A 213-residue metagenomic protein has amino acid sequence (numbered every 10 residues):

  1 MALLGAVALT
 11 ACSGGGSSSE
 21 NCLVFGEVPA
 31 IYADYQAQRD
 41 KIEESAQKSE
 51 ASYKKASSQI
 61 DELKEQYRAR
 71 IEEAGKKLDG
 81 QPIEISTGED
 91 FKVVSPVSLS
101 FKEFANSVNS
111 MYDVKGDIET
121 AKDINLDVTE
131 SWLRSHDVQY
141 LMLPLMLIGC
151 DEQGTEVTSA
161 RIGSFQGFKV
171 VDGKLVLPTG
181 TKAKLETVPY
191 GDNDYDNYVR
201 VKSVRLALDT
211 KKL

Functional and structural regions predicted by a protein language model:
M1-G5: Sec-dependent N-terminal signal peptides
A8-A11: C-terminal motif of bacterial Sec signal peptides marking the signal peptidase cleavage site
S13-G15: Bacterial signal peptide processing site
V24-Y67, A74, L78: Amphipathic alpha-helical coiled-coil/heptad-repeat segments
Q59-E119: Transition segment at domain starts
M111-K115, D123, K182-K184: Intrinsic-disorder/low-complexity, polar/charged segments enriched in Ser/Thr/Lys/Arg/Asp/Glu/Gln
I118-H136: Short amphipathic, basic-aromatic surface patches that mediate peripheral association with negatively charged
R134-V138, P144, C150-L213: Short, solvent-exposed, Trp/other aromatic-anchored flexible loops in extracytoplasmic proteins
